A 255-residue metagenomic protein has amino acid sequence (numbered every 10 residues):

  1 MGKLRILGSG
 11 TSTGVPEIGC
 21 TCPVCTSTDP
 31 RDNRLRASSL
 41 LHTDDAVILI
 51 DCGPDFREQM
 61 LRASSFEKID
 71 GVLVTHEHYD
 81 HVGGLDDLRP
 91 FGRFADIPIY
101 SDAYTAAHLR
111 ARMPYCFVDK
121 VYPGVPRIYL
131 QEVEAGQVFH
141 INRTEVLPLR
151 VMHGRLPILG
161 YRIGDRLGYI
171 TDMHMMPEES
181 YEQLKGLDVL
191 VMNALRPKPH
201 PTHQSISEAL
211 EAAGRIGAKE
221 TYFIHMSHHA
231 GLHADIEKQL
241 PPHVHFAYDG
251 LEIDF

Functional and structural regions predicted by a protein language model:
M1-I170, I236-D254: Binuclear metal-dependent hydrolase catalytic cores
M175-F255: Cap/insert and terminal regions of metallo-dependent hydrolase folds
